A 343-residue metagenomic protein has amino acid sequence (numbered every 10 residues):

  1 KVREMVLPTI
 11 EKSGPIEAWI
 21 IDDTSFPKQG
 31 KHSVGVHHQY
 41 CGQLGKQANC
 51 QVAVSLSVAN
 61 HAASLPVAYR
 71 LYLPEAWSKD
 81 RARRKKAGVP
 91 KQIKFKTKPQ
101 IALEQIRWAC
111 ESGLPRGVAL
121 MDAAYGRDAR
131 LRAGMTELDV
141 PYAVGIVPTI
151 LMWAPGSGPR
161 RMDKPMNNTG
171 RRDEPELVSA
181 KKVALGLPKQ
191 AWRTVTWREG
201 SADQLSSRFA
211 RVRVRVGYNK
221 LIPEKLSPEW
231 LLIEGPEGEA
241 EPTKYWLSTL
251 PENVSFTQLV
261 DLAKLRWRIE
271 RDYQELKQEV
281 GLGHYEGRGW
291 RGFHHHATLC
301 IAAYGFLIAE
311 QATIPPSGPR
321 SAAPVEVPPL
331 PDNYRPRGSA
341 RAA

Functional and structural regions predicted by a protein language model:
K1-L120, A124-V144, P148-L151, N168-D173 (+1 more regions): Conserved, well-structured functional cores that handle cations and Mg-NTP chemistry
Q43-N49, G287-T298: Structural motif
G45, A62-F95, A143-V147, M152-R268 (+2 more regions): An anionic, glycine-rich sequence signature occurring as long contiguous blocks
V52, R268, D272, H295-I301: Catalytic-loop motifs flanking and including active-site residues across diverse enzymes
S55, A297-E310: Short, hydrophobic/amphipathic alpha-helical patches that form generic packing surfaces within helical domains
R130, S248, F256-A263, Q278-H295 (+1 more regions): Short, solvent-exposed helix-loop connector elements
E252, L265, I269, Q274 (+3 more regions): Short, well-ordered loop/turn and helix-capping segments at boundaries between secondary-structure elements and domains
L307-S339: Conserved nucleotidyltransferase catalytic core and NTase-mimicking acidic/glycine-rich helix/loop elements in nucleic
